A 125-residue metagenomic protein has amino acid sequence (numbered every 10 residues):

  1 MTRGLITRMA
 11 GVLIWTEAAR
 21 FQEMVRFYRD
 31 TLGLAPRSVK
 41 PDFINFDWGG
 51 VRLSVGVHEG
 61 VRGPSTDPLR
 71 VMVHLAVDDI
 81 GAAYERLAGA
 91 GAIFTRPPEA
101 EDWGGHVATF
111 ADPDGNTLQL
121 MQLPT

Functional and structural regions predicted by a protein language model:
M1-L5, I14, Y84-T125: Vicinal oxygen chelate
M1-V25, R52, V71-V73, P124-T125: N-terminal beta-strand motif that seeds the catalytic metal site of vicinal oxygen chelate
R8-A18, N45-D47, G63-A88, H106-A111: Vicinal oxygen chelate
A19-T31, A108, T117: Conserved active-site alpha-helix within GNAT-family acetyltransferase domains
E23-R26, D30, G81-G89, I93: Replace "anionic and nucleotidyl ligands
G33-S38, F94-P97: Short secondary-structure junctions
A35-P68, T117-L123: Conserved short beta-strand elements that form part of the metal-binding/catalytic scaffold of enzyme active sites
